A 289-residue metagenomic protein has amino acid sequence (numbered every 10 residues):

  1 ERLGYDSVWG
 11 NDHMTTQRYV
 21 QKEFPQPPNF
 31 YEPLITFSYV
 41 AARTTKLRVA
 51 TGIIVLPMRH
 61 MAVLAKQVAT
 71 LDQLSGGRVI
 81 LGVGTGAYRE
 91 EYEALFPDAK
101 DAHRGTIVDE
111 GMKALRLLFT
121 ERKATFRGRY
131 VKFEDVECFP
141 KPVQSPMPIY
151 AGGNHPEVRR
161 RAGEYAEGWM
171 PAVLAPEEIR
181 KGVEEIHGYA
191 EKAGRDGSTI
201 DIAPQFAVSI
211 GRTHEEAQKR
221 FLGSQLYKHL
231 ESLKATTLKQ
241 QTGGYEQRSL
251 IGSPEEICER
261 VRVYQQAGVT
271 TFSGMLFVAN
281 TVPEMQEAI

Functional and structural regions predicted by a protein language model:
E1-I289: Active-site-adjacent structural elements that line small-molecule/cofactor binding pockets in enzymes
